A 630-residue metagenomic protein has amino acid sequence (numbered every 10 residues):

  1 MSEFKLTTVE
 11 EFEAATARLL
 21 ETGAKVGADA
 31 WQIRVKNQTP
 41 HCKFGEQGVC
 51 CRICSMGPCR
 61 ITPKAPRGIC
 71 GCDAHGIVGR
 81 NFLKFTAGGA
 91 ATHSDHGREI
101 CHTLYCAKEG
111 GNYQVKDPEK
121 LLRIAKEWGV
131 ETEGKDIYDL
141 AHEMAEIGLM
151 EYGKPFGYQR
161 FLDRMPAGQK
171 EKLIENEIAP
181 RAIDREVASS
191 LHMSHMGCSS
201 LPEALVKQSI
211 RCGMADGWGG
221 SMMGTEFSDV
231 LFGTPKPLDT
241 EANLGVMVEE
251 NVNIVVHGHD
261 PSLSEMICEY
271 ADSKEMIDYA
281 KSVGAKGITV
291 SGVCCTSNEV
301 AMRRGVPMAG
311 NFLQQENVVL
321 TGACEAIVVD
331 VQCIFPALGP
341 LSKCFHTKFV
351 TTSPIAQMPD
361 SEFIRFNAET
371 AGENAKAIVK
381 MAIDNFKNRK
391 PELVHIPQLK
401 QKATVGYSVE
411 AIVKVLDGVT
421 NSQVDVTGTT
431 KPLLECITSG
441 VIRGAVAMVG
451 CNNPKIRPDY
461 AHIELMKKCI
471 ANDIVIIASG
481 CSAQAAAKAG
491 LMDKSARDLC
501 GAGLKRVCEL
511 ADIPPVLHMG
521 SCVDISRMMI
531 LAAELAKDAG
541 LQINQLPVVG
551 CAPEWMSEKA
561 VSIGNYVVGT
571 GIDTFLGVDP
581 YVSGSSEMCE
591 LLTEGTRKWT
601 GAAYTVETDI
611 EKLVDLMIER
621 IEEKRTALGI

Functional and structural regions predicted by a protein language model:
S2-I630: Anaerobic metallocofactor- and corrinoid-dependent redox/one-carbon enzyme cores, especially those from methanogenesis
